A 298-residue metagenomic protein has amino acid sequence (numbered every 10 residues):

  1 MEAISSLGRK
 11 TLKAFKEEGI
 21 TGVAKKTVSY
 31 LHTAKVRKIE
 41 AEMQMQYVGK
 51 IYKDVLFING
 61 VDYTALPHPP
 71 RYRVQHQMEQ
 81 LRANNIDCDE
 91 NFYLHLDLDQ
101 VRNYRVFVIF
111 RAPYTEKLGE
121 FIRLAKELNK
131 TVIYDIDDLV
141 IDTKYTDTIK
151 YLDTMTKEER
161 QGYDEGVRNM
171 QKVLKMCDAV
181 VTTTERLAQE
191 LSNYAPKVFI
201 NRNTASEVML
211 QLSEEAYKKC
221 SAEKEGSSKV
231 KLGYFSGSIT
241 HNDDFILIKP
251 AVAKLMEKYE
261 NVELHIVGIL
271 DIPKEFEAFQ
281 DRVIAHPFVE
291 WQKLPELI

Functional and structural regions predicted by a protein language model:
G8, K13-P113, D243-D244: N-terminal pre-catalytic "stem/leader" segment of glycosyltransferase-like enzymes
D62-N84, I200-L297: Conserved catalytic-core segment of nucleotide-activated headgroup transferases in glycan assembly
F92, R123-E127, K157-A179: Membrane-proximal helix-turn-helix segments that form the acceptor-binding/catalytic region of lipid-linked
V101, T148-M155, Q171-M176: A conserved, positively charged/aromatic
R111-E127, D135-D147, F245-L247: An aromatic- and histidine-rich active-site surface loop
E127-T131, C177-D178, A195-P196, V262: A short helix->loop->beta-strand "cap" motif at the edges of active sites that frequently abuts
Y134-V167, T204-S228: Acceptor-binding helix/loop patch of EC 2.4 sugar-transfer enzymes, predominantly nucleotide-sugar-dependent
Q171-I200, T204-L212, D271-K274: A short, active-site helix/loop in glycosyltransferases that binds the activated sugar's phosphate group
